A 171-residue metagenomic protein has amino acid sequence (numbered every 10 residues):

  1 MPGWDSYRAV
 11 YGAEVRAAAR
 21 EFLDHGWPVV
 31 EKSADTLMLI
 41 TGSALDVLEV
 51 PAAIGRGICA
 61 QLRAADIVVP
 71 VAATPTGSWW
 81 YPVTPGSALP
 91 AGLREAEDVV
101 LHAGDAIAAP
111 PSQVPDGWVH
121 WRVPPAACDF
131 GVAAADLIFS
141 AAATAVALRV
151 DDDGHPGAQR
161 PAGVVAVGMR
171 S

Functional and structural regions predicted by a protein language model:
M1-T76, P85-S87, P124-S171: Signature for HUH/AEP ssDNA processing cores
G42, P51, T84, H102-G104 (+1 more regions): Structured loops at beta-to-helix junctions and adjacent beta-edge loops in soluble globular domains
V83-D105: Helical (often loop-to-helix) elements that flank the catalytic cores of nucleotide-handling enzymes
D98-A143: Conserved catalytic-core surface of thiol
